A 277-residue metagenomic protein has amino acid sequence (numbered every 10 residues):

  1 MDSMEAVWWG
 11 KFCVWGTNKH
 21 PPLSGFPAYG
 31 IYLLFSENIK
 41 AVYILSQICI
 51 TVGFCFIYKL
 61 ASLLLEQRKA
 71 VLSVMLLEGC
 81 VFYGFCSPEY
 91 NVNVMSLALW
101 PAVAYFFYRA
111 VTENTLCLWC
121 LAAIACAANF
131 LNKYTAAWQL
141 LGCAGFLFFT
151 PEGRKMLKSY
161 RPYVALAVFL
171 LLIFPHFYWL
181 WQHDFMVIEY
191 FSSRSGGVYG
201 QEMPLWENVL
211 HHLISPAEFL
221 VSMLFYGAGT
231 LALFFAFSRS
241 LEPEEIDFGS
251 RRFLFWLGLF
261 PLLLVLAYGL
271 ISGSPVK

Functional and structural regions predicted by a protein language model:
M1-A6, G16-I31, S36-K40, N93 (+1 more regions): Extracytoplasmic catalytic/substrate-binding loops of multi-pass membrane glycan-assembly enzymes
F12, L118-Y134, V168-I173: Membrane-interface alpha helices of multi-pass inner-membrane proteins
I44-L65, G79, A102-F106: Transmembrane-helix motifs of polytopic, lipid-linked glycan transferases
L65-Q67, V103-W119: Membrane-interface transmembrane helices that cradle and orient dolichyl/undecaprenyl
S73-V81, C126, F130: Short helix- or helix-capping micro-motifs that position conserved polar/aromatic residues at function-defining sites
F85-S96: Short acidic/glycine- and proline-prone juxtamembrane loop motifs at membrane-interface regions of multi-pass membrane
F130, F255-V276: Transmembrane-helix signature of polytopic, lipid-linked glycan biosynthesis machinery
L140-R251, P261, G269: Transmembrane-lumen/periplasm boundary regions of multi-pass, lipid-linked membrane glycan transferases
